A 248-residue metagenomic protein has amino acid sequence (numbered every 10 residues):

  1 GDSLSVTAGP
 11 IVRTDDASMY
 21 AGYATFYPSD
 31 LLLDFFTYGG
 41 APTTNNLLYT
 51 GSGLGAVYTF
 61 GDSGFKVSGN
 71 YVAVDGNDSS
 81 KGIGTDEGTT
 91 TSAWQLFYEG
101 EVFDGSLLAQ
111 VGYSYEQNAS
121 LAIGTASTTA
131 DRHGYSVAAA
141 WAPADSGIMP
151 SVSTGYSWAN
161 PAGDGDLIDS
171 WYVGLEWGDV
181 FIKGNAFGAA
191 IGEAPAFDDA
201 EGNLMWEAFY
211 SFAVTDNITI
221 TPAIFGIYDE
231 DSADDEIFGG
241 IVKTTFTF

Functional and structural regions predicted by a protein language model:
G1-G76, Y98-D104, G165-L167, Y172-A196: Outer membrane beta-barrel
T7-I11, N70, Q110, S153 (+1 more regions): Outer-envelope exported proteins of Gram-negative bacteria
A17-Y20, D78-S80, S120-A122, P161-G163 (+2 more regions): Outer-membrane beta-barrel proteins
G61, A144, A213-T215: Residue-level recognition of beta-strand termini and adjacent short loop/turns
E87-T91, F97-M205: Detector for outer-membrane/organellar transmembrane beta-barrel domains, recognizing the amphipathic beta-strand
A189, P222, T244: Hydrophobic, well-ordered secondary-structure elements that form the walls of internal hydrophobic environments
G202-F238: Internal helix-turn-beta structural module
E236-F248: Outer-membrane beta-barrel "beta-signal"
